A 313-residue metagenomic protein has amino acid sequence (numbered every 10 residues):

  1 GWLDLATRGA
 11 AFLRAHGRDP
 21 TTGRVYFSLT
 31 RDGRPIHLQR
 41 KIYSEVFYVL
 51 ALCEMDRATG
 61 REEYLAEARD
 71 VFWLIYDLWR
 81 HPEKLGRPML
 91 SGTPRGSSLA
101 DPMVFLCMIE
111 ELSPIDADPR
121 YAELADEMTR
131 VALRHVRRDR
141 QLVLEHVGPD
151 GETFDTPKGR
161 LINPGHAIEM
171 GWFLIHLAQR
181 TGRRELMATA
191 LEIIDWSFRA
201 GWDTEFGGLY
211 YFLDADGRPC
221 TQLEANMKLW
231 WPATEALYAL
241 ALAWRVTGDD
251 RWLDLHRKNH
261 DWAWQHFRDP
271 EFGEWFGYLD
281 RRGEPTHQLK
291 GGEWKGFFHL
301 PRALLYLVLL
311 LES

Functional and structural regions predicted by a protein language model:
G1-S313: Glycan-recognition and catalytic cores of secretory/periplasmic carbohydrate-active enzymes
